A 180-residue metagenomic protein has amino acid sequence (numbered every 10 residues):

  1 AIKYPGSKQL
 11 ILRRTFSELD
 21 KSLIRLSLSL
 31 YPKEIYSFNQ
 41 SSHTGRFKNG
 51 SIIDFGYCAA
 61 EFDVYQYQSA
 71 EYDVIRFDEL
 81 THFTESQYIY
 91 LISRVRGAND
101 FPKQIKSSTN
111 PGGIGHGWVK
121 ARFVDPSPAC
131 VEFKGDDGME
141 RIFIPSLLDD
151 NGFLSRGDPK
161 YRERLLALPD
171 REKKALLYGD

Functional and structural regions predicted by a protein language model:
A1-D180: Phosphate/NTP-binding elements of NTP-utilizing enzymes
